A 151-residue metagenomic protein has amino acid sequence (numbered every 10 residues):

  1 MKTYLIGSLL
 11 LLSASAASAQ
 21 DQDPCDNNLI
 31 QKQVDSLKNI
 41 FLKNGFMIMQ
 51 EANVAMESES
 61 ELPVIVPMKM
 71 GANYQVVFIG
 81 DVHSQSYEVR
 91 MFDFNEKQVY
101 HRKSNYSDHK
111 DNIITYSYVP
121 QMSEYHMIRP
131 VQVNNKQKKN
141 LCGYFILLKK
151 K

Functional and structural regions predicted by a protein language model:
Y4-A14: Sec-dependent N-terminal signal peptides
S15-A19: Sec/Tat signal peptide C-region and signal peptidase I cleavage site
Q20-D23, N53-L141, L147-K151: Acidic, Ser/Thr/Pro-rich low-complexity intrinsically disordered segments
Q20-N44: Predominantly extracellular/luminal regions of secreted and cell-surface proteins, especially disulfide-bonded
M47-E51: A short helix->beta-strand "capping" segment at the edge of beta-propeller domains
